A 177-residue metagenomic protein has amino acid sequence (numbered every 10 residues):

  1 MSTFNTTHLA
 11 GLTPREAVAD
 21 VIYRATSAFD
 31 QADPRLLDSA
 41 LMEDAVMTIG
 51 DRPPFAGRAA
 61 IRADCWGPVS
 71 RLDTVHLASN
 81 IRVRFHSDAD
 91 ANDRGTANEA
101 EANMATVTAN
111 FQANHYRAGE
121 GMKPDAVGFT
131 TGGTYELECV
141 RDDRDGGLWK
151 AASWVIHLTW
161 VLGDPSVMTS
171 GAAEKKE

Functional and structural regions predicted by a protein language model:
M1-Q31, R35, S39, E43: Short, low-complexity N-terminal intrinsically disordered segments enriched in polar/charged residues
F29, L41, F111-A113, V155-L158: Short beta-strand segments enriched in hydrophobic/aromatic residues within well-folded beta-rich domains
P34-H115: A solvent-exposed, acidic/Ser-Thr-rich amphipathic alpha-helical stretch
T48, R82, S170-K176: Extended, composition-driven regions rather than compact fold-specific motifs
R71-D73, A126-T130: Short Gly/Pro-enriched turn/cap motifs at secondary-structure boundaries
A89-N103, E120-K123, D142-W149: Short, solvent-exposed loop/turn segments that connect beta-strands within catalytic domains and beta-strand-rich
T106-T108, T130-S170: Short beta-strand edge/turn micro-motifs at domain boundaries
A113-V127, V161-L162: Short, cysteine-centered beta-strand-loop-beta hairpins and adjacent loop/turn segments enriched in charged/polar
